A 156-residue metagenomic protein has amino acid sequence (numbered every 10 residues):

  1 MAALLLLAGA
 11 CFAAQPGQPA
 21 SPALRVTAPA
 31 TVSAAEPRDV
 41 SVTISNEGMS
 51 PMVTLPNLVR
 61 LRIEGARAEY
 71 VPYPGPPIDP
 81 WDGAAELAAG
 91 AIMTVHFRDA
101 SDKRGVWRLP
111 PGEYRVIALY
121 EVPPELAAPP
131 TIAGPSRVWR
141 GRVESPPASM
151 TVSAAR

Functional and structural regions predicted by a protein language model:
A14-A34: Low-complexity, acidic Ser/Thr/Pro/Gly-rich terminal tails and inter-domain linkers that flank the onset of structured
P29-A30, W81-L87, R104-V106, A148: Beta-strand-rich interaction surfaces with strong enrichment in secreted/lumenal proteins
R38, E86-D99, P146-M150: Short Pro-Gly-centered flexible turn/kink motifs
I44-G48: Asparagine-centered strand-capping/turn motif at beta-strand->loop junctions
M49-I92: The feature marks short-to-medium sequence segments in extracytoplasmic or secretory-pathway proteins
H96-L109: Short, hydrophobic beta-strand segments
L109-L119: A short tyrosine-centered beta-strand micro-motif
P129-M150: Short Trp-Ser/Thr-centered turn/loop motifs at beta-strand boundaries
